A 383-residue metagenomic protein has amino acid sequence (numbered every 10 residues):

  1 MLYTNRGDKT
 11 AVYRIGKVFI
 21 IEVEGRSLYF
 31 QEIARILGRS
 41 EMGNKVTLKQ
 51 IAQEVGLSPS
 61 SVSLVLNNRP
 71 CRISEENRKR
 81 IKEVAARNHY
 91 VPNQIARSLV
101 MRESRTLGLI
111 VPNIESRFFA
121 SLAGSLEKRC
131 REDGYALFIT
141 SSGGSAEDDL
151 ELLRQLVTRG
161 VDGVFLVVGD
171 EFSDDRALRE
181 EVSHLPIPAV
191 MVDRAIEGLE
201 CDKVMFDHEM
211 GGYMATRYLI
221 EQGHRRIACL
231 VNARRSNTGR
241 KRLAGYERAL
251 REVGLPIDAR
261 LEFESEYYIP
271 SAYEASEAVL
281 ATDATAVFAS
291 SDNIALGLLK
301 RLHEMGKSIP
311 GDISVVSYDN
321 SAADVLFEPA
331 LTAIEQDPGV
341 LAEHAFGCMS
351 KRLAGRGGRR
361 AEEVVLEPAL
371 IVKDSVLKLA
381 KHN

Functional and structural regions predicted by a protein language model:
L2-S104: N-terminal helix-turn-helix DNA-binding module of bacterial transcription factors
E24-S27, E32, I257, A275-N383: Flexible loop/turn connectors
M42-T47, A85-F118, L122-G124, E132-Y135 (+2 more regions): N-terminal helix-turn-helix/winged-helix DNA-binding helices and compositionally similar short basic alpha-helical
R80, F118-E132, G211-A215, N237-P256 (+4 more regions): Short, solvent-exposed amphipathic alpha-helices that sit in or adjacent to ligand/effector-binding or catalytic
G144, L166-M214, L255, N293 (+1 more regions): Flexible loop/hinge segments that line or gate small-molecule binding clefts
V161-G169, A228-L230, E262, L280-S291 (+1 more regions): Periplasmic-binding protein-like
D202-C229, A244, R248, I269-A278 (+2 more regions): Hydrophobic alpha-helical segments within soluble ligand-binding/sensing domains
Y213-L255, R260, G358-V376: An alpha-beta-alpha
